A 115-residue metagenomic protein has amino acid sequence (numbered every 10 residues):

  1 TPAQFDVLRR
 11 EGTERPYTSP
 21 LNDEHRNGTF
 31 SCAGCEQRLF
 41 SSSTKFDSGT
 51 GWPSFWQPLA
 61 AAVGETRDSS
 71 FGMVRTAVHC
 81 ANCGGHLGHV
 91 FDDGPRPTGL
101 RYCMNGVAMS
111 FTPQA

Functional and structural regions predicted by a protein language model:
P2-A115: A short Gly-Trp-Pro
